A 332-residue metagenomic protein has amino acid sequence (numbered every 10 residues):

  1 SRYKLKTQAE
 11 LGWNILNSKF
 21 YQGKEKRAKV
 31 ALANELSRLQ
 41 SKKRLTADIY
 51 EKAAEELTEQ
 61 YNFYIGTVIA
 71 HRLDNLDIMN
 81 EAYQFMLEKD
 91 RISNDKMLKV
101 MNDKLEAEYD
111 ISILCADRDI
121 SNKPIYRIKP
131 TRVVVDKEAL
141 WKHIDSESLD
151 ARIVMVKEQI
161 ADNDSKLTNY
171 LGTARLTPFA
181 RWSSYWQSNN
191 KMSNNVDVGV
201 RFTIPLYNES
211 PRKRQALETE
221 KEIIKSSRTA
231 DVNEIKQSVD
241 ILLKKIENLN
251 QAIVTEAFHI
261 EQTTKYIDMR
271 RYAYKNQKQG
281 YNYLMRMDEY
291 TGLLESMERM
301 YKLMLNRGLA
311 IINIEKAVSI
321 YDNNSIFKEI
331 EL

Functional and structural regions predicted by a protein language model:
S1, W13, P178-S184: Transmembrane beta-barrel strands of outer-membrane/channel proteins
R2-K4, Y185-N194: Solvent-exposed loop/turn segments connecting transmembrane beta-strands in outer-membrane beta-barrel proteins
Y3, A9-K29, L39-T46, L57 (+4 more regions): A glycine-/polar-enriched beta->alpha junction
L16-S18, E88, W182-N189, P205-E209: Sequence/structural signature of outer-membrane beta-barrel proteins
S41-D150, L242-A252, M269-Y272, N276 (+2 more regions): Periplasmic alpha-helical coiled-coil/stalk elements that build and connect Gram-negative outer-membrane
D119-R181, I326-L332: Amphipathic alpha-helical coiled-coil scaffold segments and their short linker/junction regions
E138, E295-L332: Acidic, low-complexity, intrinsically disordered peripheral segments
Q279-K302: Short terminal targeting/anchoring segments
